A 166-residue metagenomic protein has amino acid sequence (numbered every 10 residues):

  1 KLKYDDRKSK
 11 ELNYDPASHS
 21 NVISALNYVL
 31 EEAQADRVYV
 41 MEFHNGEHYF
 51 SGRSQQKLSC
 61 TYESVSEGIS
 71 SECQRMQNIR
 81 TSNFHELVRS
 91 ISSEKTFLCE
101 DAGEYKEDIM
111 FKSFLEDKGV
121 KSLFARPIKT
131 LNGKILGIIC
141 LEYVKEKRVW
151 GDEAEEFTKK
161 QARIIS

Functional and structural regions predicted by a protein language model:
K1-V65: Intrinsically disordered, low-complexity terminal regulatory regions
I23, G137-S166: Juxtadomain coupling helices with adjacent low-complexity linkers
E32, D117-V120: Alpha-helix termination/capping residues and helix-transition junctions
R37, K112, A125, I138: Short hydrophobic/aromatic beta-strand element in the GNAT-like acyltransferase core that lines or flanks the acyl-donor
H44-G46, N132, K145: Solvent-exposed strand-loop boundary residues in beta-sheet-rich modules
S59-K118: Regulatory sensory and allosteric helical modules in signal-transduction proteins and certain transcription factors
E107, K129-I135: Flexible loop/coil segments at beta-strand boundaries within sensory signal-transduction domains
S122-K129: Short hydrophobic beta-strand micro-motif common in sensory/regulatory domains
